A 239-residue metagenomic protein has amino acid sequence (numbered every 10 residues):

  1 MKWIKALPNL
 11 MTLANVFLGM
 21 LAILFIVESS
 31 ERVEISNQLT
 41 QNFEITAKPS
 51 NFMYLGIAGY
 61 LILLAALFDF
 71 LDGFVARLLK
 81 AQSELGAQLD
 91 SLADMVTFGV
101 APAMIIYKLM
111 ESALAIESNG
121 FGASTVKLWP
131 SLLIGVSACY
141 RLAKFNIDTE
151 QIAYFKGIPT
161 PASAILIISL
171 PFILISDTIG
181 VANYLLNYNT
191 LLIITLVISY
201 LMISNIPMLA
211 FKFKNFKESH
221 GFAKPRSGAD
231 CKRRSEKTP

Functional and structural regions predicted by a protein language model:
M1-F70, P239: Topogenic membrane-insertion module of multi-pass membrane proteins
M1-V16, A76-M95, L142-A162, P207-F222: Interhelical loop and helix-boundary elements at the membrane-water interface of polytopic inner-membrane proteins
N15-G19, D94-P102, T160-S176: Core segments of transmembrane alpha-helices that mediate helix-helix packing or line hydrophobic substrate/ligand
A22-I26, M104-K108, A138-K144, I167-P171 (+2 more regions): Structural signal for membrane-spanning alpha-helices in multi-pass inner-membrane proteins, emphasizing helix cores
S30-M53, M110-K127, I175-L186: Short helix-coil transition/hinge motifs at the ends and kinks of transmembrane helices, capturing the brief
P49-Y60, L78-L142: Multi-pass membrane catalytic core of lipid/isoprenoid biosynthesis enzymes
I62-D69, L133-K144, P171, I194-N205: Alpha-helical transmembrane segments of multi-pass membrane proteins
I152-P239: C-terminal membrane-associated helical module and adjoining short loops/tails
